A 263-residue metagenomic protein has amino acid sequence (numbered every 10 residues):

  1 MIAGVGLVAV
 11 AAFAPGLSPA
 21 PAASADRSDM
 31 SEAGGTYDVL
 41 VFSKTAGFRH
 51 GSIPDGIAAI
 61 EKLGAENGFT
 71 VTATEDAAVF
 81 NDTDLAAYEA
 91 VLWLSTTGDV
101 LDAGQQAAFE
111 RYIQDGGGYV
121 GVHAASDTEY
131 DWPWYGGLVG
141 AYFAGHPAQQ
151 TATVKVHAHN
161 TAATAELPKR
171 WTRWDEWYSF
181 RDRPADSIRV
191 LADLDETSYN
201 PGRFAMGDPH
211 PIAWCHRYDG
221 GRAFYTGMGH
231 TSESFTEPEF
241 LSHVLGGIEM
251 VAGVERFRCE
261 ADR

Functional and structural regions predicted by a protein language model:
M1-V10: Sec-dependent N-terminal signal peptides
V10-A33: C-terminal region of N-terminal signal peptides and the immediate post-cleavage residues of exported proteins
E32-Y37, S43, P54, K62 (+5 more regions): Extracellular ligand-binding/catalytic regions of CAZymes and related secreted enzymes and adhesion modules
D38-F42, V71-T74, E89-S95, I113 (+4 more regions): Structural recognition of the beta-strand scaffold that forms the well-ordered cores of secreted hydrolase catalytic
F42-T96: N-terminal carbohydrate-binding/catalytic regions of secreted carbohydrate-active enzymes
T45-F48, A77-F80, T96-V100, Y119 (+5 more regions): Solvent-exposed loop/turn segments at secondary-structure junctions within structured extracellular/periplasmic domains
W93, G98-L167: A glycine-rich, often tryptophan-bearing local segment used as a flexible ligand/cofactor-contacting loop or short
A141, G145-G220: Catalytic beta-strand/loop cores that center a nucleophilic Ser/Cys/Thr and support acyl-enzyme chemistry
